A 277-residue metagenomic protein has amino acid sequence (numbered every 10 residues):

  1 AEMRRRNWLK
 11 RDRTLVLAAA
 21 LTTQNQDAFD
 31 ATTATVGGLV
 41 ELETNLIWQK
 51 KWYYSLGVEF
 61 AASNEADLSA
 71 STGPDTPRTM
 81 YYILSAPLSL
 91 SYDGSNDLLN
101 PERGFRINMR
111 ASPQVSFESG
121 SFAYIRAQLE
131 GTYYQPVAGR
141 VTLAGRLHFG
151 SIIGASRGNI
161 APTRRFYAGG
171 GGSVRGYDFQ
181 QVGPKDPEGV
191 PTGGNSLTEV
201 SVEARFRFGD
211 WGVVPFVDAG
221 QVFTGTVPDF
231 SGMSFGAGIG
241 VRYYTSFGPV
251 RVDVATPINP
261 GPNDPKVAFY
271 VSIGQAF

Functional and structural regions predicted by a protein language model:
A1-N108, R175-G176, V182-P191, N195 (+3 more regions): Gram-negative/organellar outer-membrane beta-barrel architecture
K10, A138, F206-D210, Y243-F247 (+1 more regions): A generic beta-sheet turn/junction motif
R11-L15, L98-P101, G120, R140-G145 (+6 more regions): Extended hydrophobic-aromatic, low-complexity segments
L17-T23, L56-A62, A86, F105-P113 (+6 more regions): Transmembrane beta-barrel strands of outer-membrane/channel proteins
F29, N64-A70, A155-R165, G225-V227 (+1 more regions): Outer-membrane beta-barrel and related beta-rich outer-membrane complex signature in Gram-negative bacteria
T35-V40, N108-V115, F122-A155: Transmembrane beta-barrel strand/turn architecture of Gram-negative outer membrane proteins
G139-F216, T224: Extracytoplasmic gating/loop element in the C-terminal half of outer-membrane beta-barrel translocons and assembly
V222-D264, F269: C-terminal structured "cap/appendage" subdomains that terminate the fold
